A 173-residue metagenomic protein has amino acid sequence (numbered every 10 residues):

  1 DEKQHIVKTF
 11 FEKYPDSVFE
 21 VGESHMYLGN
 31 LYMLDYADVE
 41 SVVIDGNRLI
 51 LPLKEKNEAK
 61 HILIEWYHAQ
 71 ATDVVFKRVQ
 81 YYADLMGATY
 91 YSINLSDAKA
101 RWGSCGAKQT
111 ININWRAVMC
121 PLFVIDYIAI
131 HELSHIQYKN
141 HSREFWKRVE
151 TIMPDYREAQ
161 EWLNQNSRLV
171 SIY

Functional and structural regions predicted by a protein language model:
D1-Y127, I136-Y173: Active-site-proximal or metal-binding-adjacent scaffold patches in catalytic folds
E132: Walker B catalytic acidic pair
